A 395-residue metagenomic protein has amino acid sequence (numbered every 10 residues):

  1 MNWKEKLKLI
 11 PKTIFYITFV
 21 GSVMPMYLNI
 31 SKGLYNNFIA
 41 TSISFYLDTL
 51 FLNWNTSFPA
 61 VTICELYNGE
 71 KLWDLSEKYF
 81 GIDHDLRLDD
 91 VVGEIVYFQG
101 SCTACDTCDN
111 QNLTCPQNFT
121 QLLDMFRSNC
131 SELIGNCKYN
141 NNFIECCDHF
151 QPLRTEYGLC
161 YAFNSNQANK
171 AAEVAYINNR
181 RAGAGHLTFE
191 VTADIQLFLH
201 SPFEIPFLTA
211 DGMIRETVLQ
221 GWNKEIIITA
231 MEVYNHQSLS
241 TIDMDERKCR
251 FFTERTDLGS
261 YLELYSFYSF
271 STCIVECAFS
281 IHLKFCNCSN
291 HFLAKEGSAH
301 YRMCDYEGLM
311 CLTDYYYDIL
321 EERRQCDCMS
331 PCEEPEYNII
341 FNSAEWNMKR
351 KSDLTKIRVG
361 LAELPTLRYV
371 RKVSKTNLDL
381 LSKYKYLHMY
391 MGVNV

Functional and structural regions predicted by a protein language model:
M1-V395: Non-transmembrane functional regions of membrane and envelope proteins
